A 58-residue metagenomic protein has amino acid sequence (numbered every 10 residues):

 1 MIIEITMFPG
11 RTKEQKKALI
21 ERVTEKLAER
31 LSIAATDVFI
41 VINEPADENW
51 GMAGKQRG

Functional and structural regions predicted by a protein language model:
M1-G58: A domain-level signal for the structural core that forms small-molecule/cofactor-binding pockets and catalytic centers
